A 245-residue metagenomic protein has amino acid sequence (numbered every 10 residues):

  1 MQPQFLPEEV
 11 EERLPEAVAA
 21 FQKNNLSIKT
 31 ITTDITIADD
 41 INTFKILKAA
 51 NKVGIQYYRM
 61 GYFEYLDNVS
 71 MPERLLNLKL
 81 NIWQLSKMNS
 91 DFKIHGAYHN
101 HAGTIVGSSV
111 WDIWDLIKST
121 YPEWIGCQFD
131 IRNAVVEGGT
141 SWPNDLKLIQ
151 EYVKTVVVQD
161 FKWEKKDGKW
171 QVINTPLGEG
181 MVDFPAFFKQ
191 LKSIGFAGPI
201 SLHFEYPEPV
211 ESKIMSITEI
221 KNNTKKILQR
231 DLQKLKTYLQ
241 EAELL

Functional and structural regions predicted by a protein language model:
M1, K29-I31, Y58, V156 (+1 more regions): Hydrophobic residues within beta-strands of alpha/beta enzymes
M1-Q4, T33-T36, Y62-Y65, H101-G103 (+3 more regions): Active-site beta-loop-alpha junctions enriched in small/polar residues
Q2-E8, S216-T218: Short, flexible, glycine-rich and Lys/Arg-enriched loop motifs at helix boundaries that contact anionic partners
P7, L14, A20, N24-C127 (+1 more regions): Active-site acidic/histidine proton-transfer and metal-coordination neighborhood in alpha/beta enzyme cores
E8-E9, V69-R74, G138-S141, P176: Short, solvent-exposed loop/turn segments at secondary-structure boundaries
V18, T32, N133, G198-P199: Tryptophan-centric aromatic hotspots in well-structured domains and transmembrane helices
V110-I125, F129, V135-L245: Histidine-acidic metal/acid-base catalytic patches
